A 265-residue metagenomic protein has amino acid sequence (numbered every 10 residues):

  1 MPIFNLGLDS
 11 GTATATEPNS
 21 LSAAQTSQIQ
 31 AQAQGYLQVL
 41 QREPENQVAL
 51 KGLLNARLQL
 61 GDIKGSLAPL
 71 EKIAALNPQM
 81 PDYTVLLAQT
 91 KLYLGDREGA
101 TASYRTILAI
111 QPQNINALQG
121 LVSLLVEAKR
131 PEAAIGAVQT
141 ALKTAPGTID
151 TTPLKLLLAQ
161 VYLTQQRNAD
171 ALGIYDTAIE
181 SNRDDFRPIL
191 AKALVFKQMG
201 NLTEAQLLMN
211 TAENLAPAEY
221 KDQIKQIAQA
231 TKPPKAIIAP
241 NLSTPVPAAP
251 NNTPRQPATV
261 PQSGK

Functional and structural regions predicted by a protein language model:
M1-G52, A68, T259-K265: N-terminal leader/linker segments that initiate helical-solenoid repeat arrays
R42-E43, L76-N77, I110-Q111, T144-G147 (+2 more regions): Structural marker of alpha-solenoid helical repeat scaffolds
A49, Y83, A117, T151-L154 (+2 more regions): TPR alpha-solenoid repeat register
G52, L86, G120, L157 (+2 more regions): Canonical tetratricopeptide repeat
I149-T152, A169-N182, F186, L190-K265: Terminal, low-structured helical/coil segments at or just beyond the last alpha-helical repeat
